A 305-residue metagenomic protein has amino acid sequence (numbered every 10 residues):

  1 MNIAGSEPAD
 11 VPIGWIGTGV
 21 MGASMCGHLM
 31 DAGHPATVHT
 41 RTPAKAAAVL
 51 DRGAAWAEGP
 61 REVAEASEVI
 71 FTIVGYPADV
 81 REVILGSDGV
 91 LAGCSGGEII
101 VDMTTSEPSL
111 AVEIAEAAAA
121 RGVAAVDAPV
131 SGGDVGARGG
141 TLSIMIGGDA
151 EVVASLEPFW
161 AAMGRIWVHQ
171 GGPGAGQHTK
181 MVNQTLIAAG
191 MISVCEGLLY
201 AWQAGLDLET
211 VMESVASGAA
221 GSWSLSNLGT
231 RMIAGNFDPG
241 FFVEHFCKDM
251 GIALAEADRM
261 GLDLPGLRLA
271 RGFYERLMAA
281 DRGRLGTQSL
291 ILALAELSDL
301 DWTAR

Functional and structural regions predicted by a protein language model:
N2-E65, V69-T72, E98, M103-T104: NAD(P)+-binding Rossmann beta1-loop-alpha1 motif at the extreme N-terminus of oxidoreductases
M25-C26, K45, I114, F159 (+1 more regions): Hydrophobic residues within alpha-helices that form the first helical element adjacent to the glycine-rich loop
R41-T42, Y76, D149: Residues in the short beta-alpha loop(s) of Rossmann-like NAD(P)-binding domains
P60-V123: Rossmann-fold NAD(P) dinucleotide-binding segment
T105-T185: Rossmann-fold dinucleotide-binding core
G139-G140, I144-G147, V168, G172-A204 (+3 more regions): Active-site-proximal catalytic alpha-helix in oxidoreductases
P173, Q177-H178, G221-Q288, R305: Interdomain hinge/lid region at the active-site interface of Rossmann-like NAD(P)-dependent oxidoreductases
